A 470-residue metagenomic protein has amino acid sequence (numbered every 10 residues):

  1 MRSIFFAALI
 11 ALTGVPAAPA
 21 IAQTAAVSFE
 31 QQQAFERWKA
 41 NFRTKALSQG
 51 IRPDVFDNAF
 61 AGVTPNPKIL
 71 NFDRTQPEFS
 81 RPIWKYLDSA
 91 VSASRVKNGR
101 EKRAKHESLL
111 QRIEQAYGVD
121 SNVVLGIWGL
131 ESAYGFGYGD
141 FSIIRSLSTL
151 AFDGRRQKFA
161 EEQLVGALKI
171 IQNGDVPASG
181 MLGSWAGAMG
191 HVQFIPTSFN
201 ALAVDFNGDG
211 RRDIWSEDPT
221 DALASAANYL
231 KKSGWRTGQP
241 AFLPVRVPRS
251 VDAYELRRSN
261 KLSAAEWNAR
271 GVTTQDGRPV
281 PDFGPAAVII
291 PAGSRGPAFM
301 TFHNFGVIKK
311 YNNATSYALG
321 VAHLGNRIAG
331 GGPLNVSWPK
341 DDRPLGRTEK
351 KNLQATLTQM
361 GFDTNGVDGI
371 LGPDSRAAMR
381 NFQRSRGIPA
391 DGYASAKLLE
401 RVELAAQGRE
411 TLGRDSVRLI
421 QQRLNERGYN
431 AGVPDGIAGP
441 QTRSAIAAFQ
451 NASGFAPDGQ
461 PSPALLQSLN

Functional and structural regions predicted by a protein language model:
I4-F5, V15-A22, F136-I143, L147-R156 (+5 more regions): Cell-envelope/ECM-targeting effectors and their regulatory/trafficking segments
Q23-Y117: An acidic, Gly/Ser/Thr/Pro-rich helix-cap/linker signature
V27-F29, V63-S80, E131-S146, L223-A224 (+3 more regions): Short amphipathic alpha-helical segments at helix boundaries and their inter-helical linkers
A34-W38, F56, W128-G129, G183-W185 (+3 more regions): Tryptophan-centric aromatic hotspots in well-structured domains and transmembrane helices
G50-F60, D120-G126, A178-G183, D209-D213 (+6 more regions): Surface-exposed patches in mature extracellular/periplasmic domains of secreted proteins
I83-K231, A241-L243: Acidic/His-rich structured neighborhood in mature extracellular/periplasmic domains
R249-V251: Polar, glycine-rich mid-to-C-terminal structural blocks that act as macromolecule-binding/assembly scaffolds
